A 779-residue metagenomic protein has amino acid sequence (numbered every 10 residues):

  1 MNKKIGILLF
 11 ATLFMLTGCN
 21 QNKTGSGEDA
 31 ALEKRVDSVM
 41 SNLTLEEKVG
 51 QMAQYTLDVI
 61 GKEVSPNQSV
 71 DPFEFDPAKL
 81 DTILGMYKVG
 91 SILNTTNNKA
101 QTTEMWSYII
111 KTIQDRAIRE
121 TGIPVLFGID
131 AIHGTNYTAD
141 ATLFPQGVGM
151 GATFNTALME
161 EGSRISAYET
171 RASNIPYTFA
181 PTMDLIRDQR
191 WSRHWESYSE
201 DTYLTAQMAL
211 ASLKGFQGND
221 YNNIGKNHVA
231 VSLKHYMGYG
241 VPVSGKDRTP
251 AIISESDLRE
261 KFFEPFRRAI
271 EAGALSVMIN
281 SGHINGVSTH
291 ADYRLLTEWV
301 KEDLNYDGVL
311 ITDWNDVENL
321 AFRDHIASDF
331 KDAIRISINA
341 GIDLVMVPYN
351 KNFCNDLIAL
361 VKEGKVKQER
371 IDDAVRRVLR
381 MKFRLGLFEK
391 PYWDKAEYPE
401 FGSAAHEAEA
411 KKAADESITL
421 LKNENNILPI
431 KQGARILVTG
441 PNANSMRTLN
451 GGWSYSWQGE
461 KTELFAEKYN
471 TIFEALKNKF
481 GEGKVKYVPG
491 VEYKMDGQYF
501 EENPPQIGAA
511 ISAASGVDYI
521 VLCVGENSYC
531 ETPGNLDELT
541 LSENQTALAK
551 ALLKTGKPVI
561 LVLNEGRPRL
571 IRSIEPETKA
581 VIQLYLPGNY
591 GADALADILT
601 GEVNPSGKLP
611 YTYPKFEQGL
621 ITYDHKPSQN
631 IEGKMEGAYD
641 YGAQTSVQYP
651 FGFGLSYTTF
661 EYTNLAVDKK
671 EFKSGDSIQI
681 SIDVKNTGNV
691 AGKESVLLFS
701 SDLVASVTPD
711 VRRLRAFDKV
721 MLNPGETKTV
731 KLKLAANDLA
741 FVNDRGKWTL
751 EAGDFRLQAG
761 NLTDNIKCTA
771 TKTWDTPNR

Functional and structural regions predicted by a protein language model:
M1-E28: Bacterial Sec-dependent N-terminal signal peptides
C19-N743, T749-T763, R779: Glycoside hydrolase catalytic-domain context in secreted enzymes
D764-R779: Short beta-strand elements
